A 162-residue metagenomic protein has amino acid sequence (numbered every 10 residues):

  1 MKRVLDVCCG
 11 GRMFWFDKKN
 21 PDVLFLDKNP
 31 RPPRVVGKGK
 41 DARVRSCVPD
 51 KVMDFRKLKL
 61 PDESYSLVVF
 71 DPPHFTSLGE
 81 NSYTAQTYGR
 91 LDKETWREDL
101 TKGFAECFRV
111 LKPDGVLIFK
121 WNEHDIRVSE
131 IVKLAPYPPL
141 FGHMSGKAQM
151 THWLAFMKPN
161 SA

Functional and structural regions predicted by a protein language model:
M1-A162: Class I S-adenosyl-L-methionine-dependent methyltransferase catalytic core
